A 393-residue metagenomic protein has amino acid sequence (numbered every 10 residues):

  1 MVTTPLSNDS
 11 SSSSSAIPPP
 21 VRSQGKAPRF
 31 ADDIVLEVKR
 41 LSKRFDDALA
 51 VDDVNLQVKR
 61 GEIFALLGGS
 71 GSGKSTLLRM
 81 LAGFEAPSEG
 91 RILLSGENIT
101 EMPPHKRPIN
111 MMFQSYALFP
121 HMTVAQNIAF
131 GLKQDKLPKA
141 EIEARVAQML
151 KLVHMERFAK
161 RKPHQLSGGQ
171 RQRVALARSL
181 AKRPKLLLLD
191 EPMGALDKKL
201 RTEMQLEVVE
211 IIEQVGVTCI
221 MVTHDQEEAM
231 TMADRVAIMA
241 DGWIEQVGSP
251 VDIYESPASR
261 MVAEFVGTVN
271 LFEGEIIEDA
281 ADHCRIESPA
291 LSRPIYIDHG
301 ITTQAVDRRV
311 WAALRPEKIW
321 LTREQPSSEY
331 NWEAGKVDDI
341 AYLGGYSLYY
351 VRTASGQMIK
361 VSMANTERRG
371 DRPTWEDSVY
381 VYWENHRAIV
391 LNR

Functional and structural regions predicted by a protein language model:
V2-Q24, V269, D279-R393: Non-catalytic connector elements of ABC transporters
I63, M102-F265: ABC ATPase nucleotide-binding domains
L67-G69: The feature captures the beta-strand-to-loop junction immediately N-terminal to the Walker
A82: Helix-to-loop junction immediately C-terminal to a conserved catalytic motif
S88-R91, E141, D241, E273: Conserved coupling/switch loops of ABC nucleotide-binding domains, chiefly the family-specific signature
G90-N98: Conserved ABC transporter NBD signature motif
